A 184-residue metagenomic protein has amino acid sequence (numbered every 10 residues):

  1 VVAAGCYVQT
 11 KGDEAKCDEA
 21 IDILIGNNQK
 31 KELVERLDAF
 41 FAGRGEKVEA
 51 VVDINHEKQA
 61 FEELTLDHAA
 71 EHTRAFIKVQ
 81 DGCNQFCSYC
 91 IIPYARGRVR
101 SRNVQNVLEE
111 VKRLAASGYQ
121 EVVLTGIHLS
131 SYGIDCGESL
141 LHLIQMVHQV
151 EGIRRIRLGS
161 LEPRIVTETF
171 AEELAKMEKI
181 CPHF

Functional and structural regions predicted by a protein language model:
V1, T10-K11, A116-F184: Conserved SAM/AdoMet-binding glycine-rich loop
V1-S131, T169, F184: Proteins enriched for Cys/Gly/acidic motifs involved in redox and nucleic-acid/cofactor modification
